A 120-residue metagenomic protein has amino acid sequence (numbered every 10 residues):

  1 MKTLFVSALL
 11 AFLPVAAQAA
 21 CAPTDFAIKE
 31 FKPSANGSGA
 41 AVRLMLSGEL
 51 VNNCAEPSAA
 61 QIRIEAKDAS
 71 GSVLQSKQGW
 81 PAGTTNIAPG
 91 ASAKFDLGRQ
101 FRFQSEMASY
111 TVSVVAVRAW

Functional and structural regions predicted by a protein language model:
T3-V15: Sec-dependent N-terminal signal peptides
A17-R43: Transition segment at domain starts
L44-L46, A60, A93: Hydrophobic core residues within well-ordered beta-strands of beta-rich domains
L50-C54: Asparagine-centered strand-capping/turn motif at beta-strand->loop junctions
E56-S72: Short acidic, flexible loop segments centered on an aromatic residue
P57-A59, S92, S105-S109: Extracellular Ig-like/FN3 beta-sandwich strand-entry sites
Q75-Q104: Intrinsically disordered, low-complexity Pro/Gly/Ser/Thr-rich segments with frequent PxxP/GP/PP motifs and embedded
G98-W120: Terminal connector regions
